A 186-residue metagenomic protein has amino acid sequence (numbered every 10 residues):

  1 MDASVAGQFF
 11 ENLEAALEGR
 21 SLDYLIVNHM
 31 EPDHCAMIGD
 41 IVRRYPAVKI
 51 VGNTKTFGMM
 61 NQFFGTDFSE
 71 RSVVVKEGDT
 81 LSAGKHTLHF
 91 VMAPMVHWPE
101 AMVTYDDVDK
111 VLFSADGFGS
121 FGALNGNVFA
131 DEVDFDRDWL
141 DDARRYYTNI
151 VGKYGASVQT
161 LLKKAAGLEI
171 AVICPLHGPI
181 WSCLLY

Functional and structural regions predicted by a protein language model:
M1, L22-M30, I50-N53, L112-A115 (+1 more regions): Active-site neighborhood of phospho(di)ester-bond hydrolases with catalytic His/Asp-centered motifs
M1-L25, V48: Pre-active-site segment of Zn-dependent metallo-hydrolases
V5, F57-M60, S182: Short, charged/polar "capping" segments at the starts of alpha-helices and the immediately preceding loops
F9, S21-V42: Di-metal (Zn2+ and/or Mg2+/Mn2+) metal-binding site signature of metallo-dependent hydrolases with the MBL/beta-CASP
A15-A16, D40-A47, G65-T66: Short, surface-exposed basic-aromatic patches at helix termini and helix-loop junctions that form
G52-A101, T160: Metallo-beta-lactamase
T87-C183: Metallo-beta-lactamase
Y186: Conserved small/polar residues in nucleotide/adenosyl-binding loops
